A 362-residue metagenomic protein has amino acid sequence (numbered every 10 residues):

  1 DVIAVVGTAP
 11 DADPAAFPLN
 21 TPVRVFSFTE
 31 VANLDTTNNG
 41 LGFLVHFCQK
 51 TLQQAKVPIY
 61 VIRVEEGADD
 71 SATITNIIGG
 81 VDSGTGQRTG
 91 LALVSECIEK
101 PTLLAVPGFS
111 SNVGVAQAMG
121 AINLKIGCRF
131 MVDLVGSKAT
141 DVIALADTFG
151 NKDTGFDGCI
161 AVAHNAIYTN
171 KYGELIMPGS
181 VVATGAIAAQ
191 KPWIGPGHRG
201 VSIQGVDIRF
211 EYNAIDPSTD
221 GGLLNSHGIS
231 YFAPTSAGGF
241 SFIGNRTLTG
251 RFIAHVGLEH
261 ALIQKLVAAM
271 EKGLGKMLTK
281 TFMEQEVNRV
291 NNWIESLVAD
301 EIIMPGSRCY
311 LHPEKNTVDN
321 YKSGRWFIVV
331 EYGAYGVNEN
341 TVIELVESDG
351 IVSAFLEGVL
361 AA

Functional and structural regions predicted by a protein language model:
D1-G79: Extended assembly-interface regions of large multimeric machines
A4-A9, P14-T29, I77-A269, R308-H312: A glycine- and small-residue-enriched flexible loop/hinge signal that marks low-structured segments
T36, G40, D82, S110-S111 (+6 more regions): Catalytic cores of large soluble enzymes that bind and process phosphate-bearing ligands
L44-L52, L93-S95, M119-I126, V290-V298: Hydrophobic, Leu/Ile/Phe/Ala-enriched alpha-helical segments that form helix-helix packing faces
E66-L91, S95, N288-V318: An exposure/low-complexity boundary signal
A118-M119, E286, R308-C309, V342-V346: Composition- and surface-driven signal marking solvent-exposed, interaction-prone regions in large proteins
F252-E314: Acidic, low-complexity glycine/serine/threonine-rich segments
K315-A362: C-terminal edge-of-domain segments
